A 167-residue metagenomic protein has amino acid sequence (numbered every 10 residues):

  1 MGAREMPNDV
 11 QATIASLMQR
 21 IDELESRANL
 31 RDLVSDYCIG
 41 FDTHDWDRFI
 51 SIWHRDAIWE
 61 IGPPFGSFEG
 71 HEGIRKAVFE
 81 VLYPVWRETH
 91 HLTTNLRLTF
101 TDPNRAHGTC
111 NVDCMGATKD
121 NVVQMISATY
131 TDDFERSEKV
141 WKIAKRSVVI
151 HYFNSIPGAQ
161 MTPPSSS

Functional and structural regions predicted by a protein language model:
G2-I39, T43, D47, S51: Short, low-complexity N-terminal intrinsically disordered segments enriched in polar/charged residues
G2-M18, L82-S167: A beta-strand edge to alpha-helix "cap/lid" segment located at domain peripheries
E25, G66-E69, V122: A structural signal for alpha-helical segments
D32, E69, T129: Short, well-structured alpha-helical interface segments that form or flank functional binding sites
Y37, A57-I58, Y152: Short secondary-structure capping/turn micro-motifs that flank functional sites
I39, P64, Q124: Short, charged/polar micro-motifs that form catalytic or ligand-binding hotspots
W46-V112: A solvent-exposed, acidic/Ser-Thr-rich amphipathic alpha-helical stretch
